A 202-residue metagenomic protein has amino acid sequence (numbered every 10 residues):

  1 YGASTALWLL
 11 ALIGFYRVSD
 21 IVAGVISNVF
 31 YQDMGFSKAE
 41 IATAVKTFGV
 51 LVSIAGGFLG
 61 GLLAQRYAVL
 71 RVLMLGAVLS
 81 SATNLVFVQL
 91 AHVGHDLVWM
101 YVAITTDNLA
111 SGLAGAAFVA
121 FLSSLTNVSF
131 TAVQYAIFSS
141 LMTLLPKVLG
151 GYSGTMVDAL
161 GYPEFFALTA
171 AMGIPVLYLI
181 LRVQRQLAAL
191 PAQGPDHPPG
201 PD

Functional and structural regions predicted by a protein language model:
G2-A23: Pair of pore-lining "gating" transmembrane helices in MFS-fold secondary transporters
V25-T43: Short amphipathic helix-loop junctions that connect adjacent transmembrane helices in Major Facilitator Superfamily/SLC
A55-V72, V157-D158: Helix-to-loop junctions at the C-terminal end of transmembrane segments in multipass secondary transporters
V78-H95: C-terminal ends and interior cores of transmembrane alpha-helices in multi-pass membrane transporters/permeases
G112-N127, I137: Intracellular juxtamembrane helix-capping segments at the cytosolic ends of symmetry-related transmembrane helices
L125, S129-A159: A late C-terminal transmembrane helix in Major Facilitator Superfamily
Y152-P175: A membrane-interface helix-boundary motif in multi-pass transporters
L168-D202: Multi-pass alpha-helical transporter architecture, strongest for 12-TM Major Facilitator/SLC carriers used
